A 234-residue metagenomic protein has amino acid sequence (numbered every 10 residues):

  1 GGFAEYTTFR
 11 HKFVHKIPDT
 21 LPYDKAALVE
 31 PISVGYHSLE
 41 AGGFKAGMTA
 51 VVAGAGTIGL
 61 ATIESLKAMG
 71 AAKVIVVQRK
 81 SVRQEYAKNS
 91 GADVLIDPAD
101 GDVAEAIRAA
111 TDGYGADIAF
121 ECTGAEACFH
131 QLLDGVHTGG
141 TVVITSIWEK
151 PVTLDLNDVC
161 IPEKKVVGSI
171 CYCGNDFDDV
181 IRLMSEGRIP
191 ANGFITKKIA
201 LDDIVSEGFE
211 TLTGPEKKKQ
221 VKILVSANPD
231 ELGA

Functional and structural regions predicted by a protein language model:
G1-V14: Glycine-rich phosphate/adenylate-binding loop and adjacent beta-alpha elements of nucleotide- or dinucleotide-binding
F13-Y23, P162-E163: Glycine/charged-rich beta-loop-alpha catalytic/anionic-binding loops adjacent to active sites
H15, V51, I75, T141-V143 (+2 more regions): Structural detector of well-ordered beta-strand residues that form the stable sheet scaffold of enzyme domains
D19-D100, E105: Mid-domain Rossmann-like dinucleotide-binding core that forms the NAD(H)/NADP(H) cofactor-binding site
G42-K45, M69, E85-K165, K218-K219 (+1 more regions): Glycine-rich cofactor phosphate-binding loops and adjacent beta1-alpha1 units of small-molecule cofactor enzyme domains
R79-K80, W148, Y172: Residues in the short beta-alpha loop(s) of Rossmann-like NAD(P)-binding domains
H130-D134, G174-A234: C-terminal hydrophobic helical "lid"/dimerization subdomain of Rossmann-like NAD(P)H-dependent oxidoreductases
